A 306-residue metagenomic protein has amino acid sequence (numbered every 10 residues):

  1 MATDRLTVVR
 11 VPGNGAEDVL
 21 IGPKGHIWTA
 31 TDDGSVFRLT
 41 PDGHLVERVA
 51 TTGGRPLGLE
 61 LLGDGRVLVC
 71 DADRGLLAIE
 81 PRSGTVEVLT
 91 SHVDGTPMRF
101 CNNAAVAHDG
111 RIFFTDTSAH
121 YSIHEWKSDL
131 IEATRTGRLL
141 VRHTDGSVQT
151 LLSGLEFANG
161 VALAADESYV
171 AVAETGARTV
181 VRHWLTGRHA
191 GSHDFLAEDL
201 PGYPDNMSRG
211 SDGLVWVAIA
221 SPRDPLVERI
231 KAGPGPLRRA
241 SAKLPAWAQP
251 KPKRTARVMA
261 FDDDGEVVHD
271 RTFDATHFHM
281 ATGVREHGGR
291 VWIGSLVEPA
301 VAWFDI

Functional and structural regions predicted by a protein language model:
M1-I306: Sequence-structural signature of mature extracellular/luminal beta-sheet repeat domains, prominently beta-propellers
